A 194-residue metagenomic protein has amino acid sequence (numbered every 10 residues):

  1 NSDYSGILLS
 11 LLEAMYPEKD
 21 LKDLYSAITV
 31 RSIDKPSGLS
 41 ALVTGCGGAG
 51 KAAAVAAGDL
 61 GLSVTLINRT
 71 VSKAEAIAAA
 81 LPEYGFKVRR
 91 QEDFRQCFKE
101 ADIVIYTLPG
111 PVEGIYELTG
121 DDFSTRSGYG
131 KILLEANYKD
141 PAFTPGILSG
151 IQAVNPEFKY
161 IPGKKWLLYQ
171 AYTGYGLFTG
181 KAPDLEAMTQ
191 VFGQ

Functional and structural regions predicted by a protein language model:
N1-Y4, L11, M15, K19-G58 (+1 more regions): Glycine-rich adenosine-cofactor-binding loop
K35-P36, G58, L118-K131, I151-N155: Short, conserved loop/helix-junction motifs that constitute active-site signature segments in enzyme catalytic cores
L60-P82: NAD(P)-binding Rossmann-fold cofactor-contacting core
E83-A101: Short acidic low-complexity segments
K99-E100, P111-L134, G146: Rossmann-fold NAD(P) dinucleotide-binding segment
Y106-V112, N137-Y138: Short glycine-/small-residue-rich Rossmann-like dinucleotide-binding loops
S127-F192: Rossmann-fold NAD(P)-binding glycine/threonine-rich loop
